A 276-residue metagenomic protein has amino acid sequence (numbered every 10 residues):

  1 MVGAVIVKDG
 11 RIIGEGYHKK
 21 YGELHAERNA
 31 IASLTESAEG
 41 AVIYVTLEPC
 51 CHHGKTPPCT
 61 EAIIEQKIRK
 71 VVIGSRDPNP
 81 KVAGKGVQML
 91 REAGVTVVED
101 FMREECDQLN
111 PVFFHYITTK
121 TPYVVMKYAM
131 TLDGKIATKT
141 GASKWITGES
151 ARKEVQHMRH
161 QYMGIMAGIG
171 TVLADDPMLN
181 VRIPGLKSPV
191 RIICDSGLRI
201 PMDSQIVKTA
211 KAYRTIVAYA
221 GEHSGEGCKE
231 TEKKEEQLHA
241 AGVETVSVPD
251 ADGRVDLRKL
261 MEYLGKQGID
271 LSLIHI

Functional and structural regions predicted by a protein language model:
M1, V42, V190, I269-L271: Residues that mark the start of a beta-strand
V2-G10, Y128-A129: Short beta-strand scaffold segments in enzyme catalytic cores
I6-E105, V190, H223-E226: Zn2+-dependent cytidine deaminase-like catalytic core
E23, V87, F101-A129: Proteins enriched for Cys/Gly/acidic motifs involved in redox and nucleic-acid/cofactor modification
H25, G54, K81-V82, Q108 (+4 more regions): Residues that form or flank phosphate/diphosphate-binding pockets in enzymes that use nucleotide phosphates
K70-V71, G164, L271: Residues at the N-termini of beta-strands
H115, V125-L132, I136-Q267: Active-site ligand-binding patch in enzyme domains
H275-I276: Conserved small/polar residues in nucleotide/adenosyl-binding loops
